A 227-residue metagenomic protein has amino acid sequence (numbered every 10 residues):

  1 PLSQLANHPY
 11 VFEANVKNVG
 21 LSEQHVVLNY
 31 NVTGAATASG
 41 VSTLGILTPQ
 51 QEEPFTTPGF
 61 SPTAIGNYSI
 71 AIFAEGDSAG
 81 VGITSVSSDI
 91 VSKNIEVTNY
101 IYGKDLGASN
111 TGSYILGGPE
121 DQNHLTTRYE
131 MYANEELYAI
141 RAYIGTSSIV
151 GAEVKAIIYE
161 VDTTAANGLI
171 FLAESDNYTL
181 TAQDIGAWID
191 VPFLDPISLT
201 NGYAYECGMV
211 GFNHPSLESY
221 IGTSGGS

Functional and structural regions predicted by a protein language model:
P1-I149, I158: Extracellular/luminal regions of secreted and cell-surface proteins that mediate adhesion/ECM remodeling
T48-T56, V150-S227: Aromatic- and Gly/Pro-enriched, solvent-exposed loop/edge beta-strand patches characteristic of beta-rich domains
